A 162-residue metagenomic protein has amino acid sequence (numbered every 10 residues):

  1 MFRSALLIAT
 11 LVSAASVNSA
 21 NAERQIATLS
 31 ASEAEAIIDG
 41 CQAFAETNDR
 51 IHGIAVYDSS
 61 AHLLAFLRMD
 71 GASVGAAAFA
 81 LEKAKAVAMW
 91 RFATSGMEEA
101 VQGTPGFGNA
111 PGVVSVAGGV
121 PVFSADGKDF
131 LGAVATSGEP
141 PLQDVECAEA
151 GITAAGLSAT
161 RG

Functional and structural regions predicted by a protein language model:
M1-L6: Bacterial N-terminal signal peptides that target proteins for export
V12-A20: C-terminal segment of classical bacterial N-terminal signal peptides
N21-G162: Flexible, solvent-exposed loop/hinge segments and secondary-structure transition points
